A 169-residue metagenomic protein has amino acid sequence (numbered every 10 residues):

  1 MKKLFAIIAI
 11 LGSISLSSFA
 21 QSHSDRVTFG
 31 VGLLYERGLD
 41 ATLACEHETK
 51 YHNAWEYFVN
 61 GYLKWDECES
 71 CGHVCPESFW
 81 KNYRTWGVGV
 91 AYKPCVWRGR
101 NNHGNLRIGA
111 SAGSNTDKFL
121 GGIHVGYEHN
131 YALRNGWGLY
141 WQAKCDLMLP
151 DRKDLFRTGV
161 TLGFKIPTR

Functional and structural regions predicted by a protein language model:
M1-S24, T168-R169: Cleavable N-terminal export/targeting peptides
L16, L34-E36, T42, A91-K93 (+3 more regions): Intrinsically disordered, low-complexity, compositionally biased regions/tails
F19-K64, K165-R169: Short glycine/proline- and aromatic-enriched beta-strand/turn motifs that initiate or cap beta-hairpins
R26-L34, E56-N60, N105-S111, L139-D146 (+1 more regions): Transmembrane beta-strands of outer-membrane beta-barrel proteins
F29-T42, W80-R84, A112-I123, M148-R157: Solvent-exposed loop/turn segments connecting transmembrane beta-strands in outer-membrane beta-barrel proteins
E46-L139, R169: Gram-negative (and chloroplast) outer-membrane scaffold detector with strong preference for beta-barrel transmembrane
V88, D154-R169: Outer-membrane beta-barrel "beta-signal"
